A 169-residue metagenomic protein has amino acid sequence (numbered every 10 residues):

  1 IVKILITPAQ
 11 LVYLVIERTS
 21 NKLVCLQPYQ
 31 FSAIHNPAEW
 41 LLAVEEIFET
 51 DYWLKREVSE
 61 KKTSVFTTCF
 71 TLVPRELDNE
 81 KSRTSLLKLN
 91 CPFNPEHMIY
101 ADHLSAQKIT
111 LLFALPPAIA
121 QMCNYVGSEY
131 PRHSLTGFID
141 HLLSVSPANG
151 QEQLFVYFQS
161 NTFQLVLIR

Functional and structural regions predicted by a protein language model:
I1-L26, V145-R169: Gly/Thr-rich phosphate-binding beta-strand-loop-beta motif of the actin/hexokinase/Hsp70
L26-A33, L42-S144: Active-site neighborhood for divalent-cation/phosphate handling
P37-A38: Short catalytic helix/loop segments, enriched in acidic residues and glycine and frequently bearing histidine
